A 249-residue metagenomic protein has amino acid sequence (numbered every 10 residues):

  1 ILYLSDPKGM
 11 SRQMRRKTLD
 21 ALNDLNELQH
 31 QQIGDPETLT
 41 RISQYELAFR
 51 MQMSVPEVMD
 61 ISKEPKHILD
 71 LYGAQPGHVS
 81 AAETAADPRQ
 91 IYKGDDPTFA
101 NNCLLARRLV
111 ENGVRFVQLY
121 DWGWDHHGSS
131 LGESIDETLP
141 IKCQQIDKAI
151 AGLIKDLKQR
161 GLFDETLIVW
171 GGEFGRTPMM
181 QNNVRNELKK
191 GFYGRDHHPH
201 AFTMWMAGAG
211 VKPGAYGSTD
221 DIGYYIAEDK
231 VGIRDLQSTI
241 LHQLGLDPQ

Functional and structural regions predicted by a protein language model:
I1-Q249: Ligand-binding pockets and gating/stacking loops
